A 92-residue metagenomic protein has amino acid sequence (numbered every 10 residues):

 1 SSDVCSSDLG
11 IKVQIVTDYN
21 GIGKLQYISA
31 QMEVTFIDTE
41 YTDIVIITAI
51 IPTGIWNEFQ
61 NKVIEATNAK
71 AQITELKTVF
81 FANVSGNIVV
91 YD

Functional and structural regions predicted by a protein language model:
S1-S6: Short, small-residue-biased leader/transition segments that mark boundaries at the very start of proteins
D8-V16: Canonical alpha-helical transmembrane segment with a positive-inside/aromatic-interface signature
I15-T35: Short amphipathic alpha-helix segments
D18-I22, I50-N57: Helix N-cap motif at beta-to-alpha junctions
L25-A30, F59-T67: Short amphipathic alpha-helices in soluble, non-transmembrane regions that often serve as interface/regulatory elements
T35-Y41, T67-V84: Conserved short beta-strand edge segments in small beta-sheet-based binding/regulatory domains
I55-E58, K62, A82-D92: Short, low-order "capping/linker" segments at domain edges
